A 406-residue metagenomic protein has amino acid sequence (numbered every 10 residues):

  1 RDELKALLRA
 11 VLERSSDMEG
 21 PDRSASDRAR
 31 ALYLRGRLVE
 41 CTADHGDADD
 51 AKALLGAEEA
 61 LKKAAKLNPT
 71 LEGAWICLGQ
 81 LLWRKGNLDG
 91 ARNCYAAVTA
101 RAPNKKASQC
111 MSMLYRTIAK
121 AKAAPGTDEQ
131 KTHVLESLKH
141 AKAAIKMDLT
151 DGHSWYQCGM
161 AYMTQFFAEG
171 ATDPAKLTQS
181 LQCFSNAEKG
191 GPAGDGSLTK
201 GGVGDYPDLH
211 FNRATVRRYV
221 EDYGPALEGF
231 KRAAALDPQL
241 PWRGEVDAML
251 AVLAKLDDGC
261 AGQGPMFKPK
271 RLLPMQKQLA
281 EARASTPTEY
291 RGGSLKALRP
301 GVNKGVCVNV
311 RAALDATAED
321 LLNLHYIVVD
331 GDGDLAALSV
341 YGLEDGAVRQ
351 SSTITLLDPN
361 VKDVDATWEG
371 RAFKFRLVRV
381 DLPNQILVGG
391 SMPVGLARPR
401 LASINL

Functional and structural regions predicted by a protein language model:
R9-R28, G46-D47, K62-T70, A97-A107 (+2 more regions): Flexible helix-coil transition and linker loops at the boundaries of alpha-helical arrays
A31, A74, A107-S108, S154 (+2 more regions): TPR alpha-solenoid repeat register
G292-D320: Structural detector for short beta-strands of small beta-barrel domains
R311-V340: OB-fold (S1/OB) nucleic-acid-binding surfaces
Y341-L357: Short nucleic-acid-contacting surface segments enriched for D/E, G, S/T with interspersed K/R
D358-L406: OB-fold/S1-family single-stranded nucleic acid-binding modules
